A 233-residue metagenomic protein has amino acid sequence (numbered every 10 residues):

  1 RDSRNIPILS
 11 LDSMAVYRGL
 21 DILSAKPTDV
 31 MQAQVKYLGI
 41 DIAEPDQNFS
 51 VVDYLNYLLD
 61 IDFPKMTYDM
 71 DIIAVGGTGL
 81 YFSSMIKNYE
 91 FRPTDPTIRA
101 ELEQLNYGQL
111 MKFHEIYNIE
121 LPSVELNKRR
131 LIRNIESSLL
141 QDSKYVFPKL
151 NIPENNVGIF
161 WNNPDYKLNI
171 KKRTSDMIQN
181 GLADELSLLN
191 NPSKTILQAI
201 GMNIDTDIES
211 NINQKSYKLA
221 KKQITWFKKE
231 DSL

Functional and structural regions predicted by a protein language model:
R1-L233: Phosphate/pyrophosphate-binding catalytic cores of soluble transferases and nucleic-acid-acting enzymes
